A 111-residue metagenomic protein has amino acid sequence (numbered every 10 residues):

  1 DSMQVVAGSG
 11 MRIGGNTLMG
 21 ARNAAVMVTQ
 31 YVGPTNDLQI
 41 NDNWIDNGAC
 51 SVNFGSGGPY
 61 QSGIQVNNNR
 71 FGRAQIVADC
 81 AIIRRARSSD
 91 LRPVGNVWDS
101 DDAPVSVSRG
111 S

Functional and structural regions predicted by a protein language model:
D1, L18-V28, G48-G57, A74-I83 (+1 more regions): Short glycine/acidic-rich loop motifs that flank beta-strands on beta-rich extracellular proteins
Q4, S9-R22, N36-N47, S62-R73 (+1 more regions): Right-handed parallel beta-helix
V32-G33: Short coil/turn segments at the loop-to-beta-strand junctions that recur within blades of beta-propeller repeat folds
N53-F54, N67, I82-R84, R92-V94: Conserved active-site loop/cleft motifs that coordinate metal ions or position small ligands
